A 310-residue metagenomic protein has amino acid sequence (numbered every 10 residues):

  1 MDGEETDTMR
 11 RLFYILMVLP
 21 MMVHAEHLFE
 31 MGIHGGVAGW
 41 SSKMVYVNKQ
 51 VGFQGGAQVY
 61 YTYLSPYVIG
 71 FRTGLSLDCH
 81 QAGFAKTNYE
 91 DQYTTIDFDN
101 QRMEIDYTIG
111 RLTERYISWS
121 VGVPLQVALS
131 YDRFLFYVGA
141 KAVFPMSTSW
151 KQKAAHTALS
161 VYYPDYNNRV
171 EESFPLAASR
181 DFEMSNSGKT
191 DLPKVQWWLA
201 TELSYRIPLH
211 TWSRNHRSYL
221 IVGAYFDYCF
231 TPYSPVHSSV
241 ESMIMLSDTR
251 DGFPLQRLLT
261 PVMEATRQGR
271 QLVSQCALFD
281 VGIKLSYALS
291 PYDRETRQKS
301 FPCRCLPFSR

Functional and structural regions predicted by a protein language model:
G3-L12: Positively charged n-region of N-terminal signal peptides that target proteins for export
R11-M22: Sec-dependent N-terminal signal peptides
A25-L28, L64-F71, P208-V222, P291-R310: Short loop/turn motifs that connect adjacent beta-strands in outer-membrane beta-barrel proteins
A25-L64, S286-S290, L306-R310: Short glycine/proline- and aromatic-enriched beta-strand/turn motifs that initiate or cap beta-hairpins
H27-I33, G55, I69-L75, V121-V123 (+4 more regions): Transmembrane beta-strands of outer-membrane beta-barrel proteins
G35-S41, L77-Q81, W119, Y131-R133 (+4 more regions): Transmembrane beta-strands of outer-membrane beta-barrel pores
S41-Q50, H80-S118, P145-Q196, P232-D280: Extracellular/periplasm-exposed beta-strand and loop segments of Gram-negative cell-envelope proteins, dominated by
Q58-T62, P124-S130, S204-P208, K284-A288: Transmembrane beta-barrel domains of outer membrane proteins
